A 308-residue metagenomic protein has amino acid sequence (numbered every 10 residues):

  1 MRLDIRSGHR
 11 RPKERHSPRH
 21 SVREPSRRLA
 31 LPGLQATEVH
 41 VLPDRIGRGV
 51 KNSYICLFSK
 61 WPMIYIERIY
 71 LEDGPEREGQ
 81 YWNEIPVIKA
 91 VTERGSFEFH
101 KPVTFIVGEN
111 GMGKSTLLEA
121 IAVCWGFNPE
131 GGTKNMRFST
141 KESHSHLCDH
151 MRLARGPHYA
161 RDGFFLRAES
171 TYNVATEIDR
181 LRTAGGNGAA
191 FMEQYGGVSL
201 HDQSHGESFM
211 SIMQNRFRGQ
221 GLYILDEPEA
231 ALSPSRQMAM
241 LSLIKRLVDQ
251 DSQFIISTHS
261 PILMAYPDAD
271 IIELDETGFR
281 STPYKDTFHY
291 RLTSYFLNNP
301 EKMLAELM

Functional and structural regions predicted by a protein language model:
K13-R28: Short linker/helix segments within small regulatory modules
P32-A36: Short, cysteine/histidine-rich loop/knuckle motifs that typically chelate Zn2+
F58-P62, S235-Q253, S260-M308: C-terminal lobe/lid and adjacent interdomain/linker elements of RecA-like ASCE P-loop ATPase modules
W61-R94: N-terminal pre-Walker A segment at the start of P-loop NTPase domains
V103-F105, T116-T183: ABC ATPase nucleotide-binding domain signature region
N110: The conserved Walker
G113: Conserved glycine(s) of the Walker
Q203-L225, S235-S242, R246-L247: GG-anchored amphipathic helix commonly corresponding to the ABC/SMC/Rad50 NBD signature/C-loop
